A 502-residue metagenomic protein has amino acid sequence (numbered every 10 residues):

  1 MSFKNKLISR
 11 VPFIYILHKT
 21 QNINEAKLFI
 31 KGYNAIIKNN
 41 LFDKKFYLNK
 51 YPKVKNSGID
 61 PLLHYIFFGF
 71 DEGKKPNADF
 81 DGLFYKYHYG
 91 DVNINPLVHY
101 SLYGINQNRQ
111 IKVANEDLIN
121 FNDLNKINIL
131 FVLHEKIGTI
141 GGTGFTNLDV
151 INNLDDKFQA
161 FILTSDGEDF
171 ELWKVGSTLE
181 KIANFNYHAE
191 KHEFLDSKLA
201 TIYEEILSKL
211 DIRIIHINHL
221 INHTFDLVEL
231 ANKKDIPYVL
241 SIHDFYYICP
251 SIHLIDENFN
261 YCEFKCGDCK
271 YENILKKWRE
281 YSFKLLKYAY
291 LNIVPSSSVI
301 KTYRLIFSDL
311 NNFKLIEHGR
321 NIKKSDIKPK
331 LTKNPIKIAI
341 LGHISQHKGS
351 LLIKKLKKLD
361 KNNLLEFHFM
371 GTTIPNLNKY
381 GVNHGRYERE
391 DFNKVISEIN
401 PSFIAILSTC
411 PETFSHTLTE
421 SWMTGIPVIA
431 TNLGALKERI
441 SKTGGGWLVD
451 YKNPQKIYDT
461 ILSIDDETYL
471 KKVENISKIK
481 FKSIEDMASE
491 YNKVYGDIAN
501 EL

Functional and structural regions predicted by a protein language model:
S2-N120: Charge-rich, low-complexity intrinsically disordered regions
N115-F170, K354-K361: N-terminal subdomain of nucleotide-sugar transferases
Y261-N292: Membrane-proximal helix-turn-helix segments that form the acceptor-binding/catalytic region of lipid-linked
K284, Y288, I300-R320: Helix-loop-beta element that forms the nucleotide-linked donor phosphate-binding surface in glycosyltransferases
G371-N400: Nucleotide-activated donor-binding/catalytic signature segment of Leloir-type glycosyltransferases, i.e., the conserved
R386, T443, W447-P454, S463-E467: Conserved acidic donor-binding segment of nucleotide-sugar-dependent glycosyltransferases
F403-I406, P427-A430: Short hydrophobic beta-strand element within catalytic cores of glycosyltransferases and related nucleotide-activated
A405-S415, K437-E438: Nucleotide-sugar-dependent
